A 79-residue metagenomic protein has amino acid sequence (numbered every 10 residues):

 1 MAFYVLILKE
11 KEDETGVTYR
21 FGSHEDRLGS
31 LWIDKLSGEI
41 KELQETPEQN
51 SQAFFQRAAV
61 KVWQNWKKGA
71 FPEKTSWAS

Functional and structural regions predicted by a protein language model:
M1-E12, A70-S79: Acidic, proline/glycine-rich low-complexity IDRs
A2, T18-R20, A53-F54, A70: Intrinsic disorder/low-structure terminal segments
F3-S30: Amphipathic, interaction-prone secondary-structure segments
W32-S79: Acidic, low-complexity intrinsically disordered segments
